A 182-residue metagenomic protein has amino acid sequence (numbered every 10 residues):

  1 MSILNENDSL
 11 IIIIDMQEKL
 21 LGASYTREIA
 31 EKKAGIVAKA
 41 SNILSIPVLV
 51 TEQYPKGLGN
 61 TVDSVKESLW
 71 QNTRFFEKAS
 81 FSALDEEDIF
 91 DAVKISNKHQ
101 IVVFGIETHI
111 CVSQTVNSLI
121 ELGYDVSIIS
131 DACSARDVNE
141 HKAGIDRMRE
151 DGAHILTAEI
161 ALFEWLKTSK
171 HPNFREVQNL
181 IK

Functional and structural regions predicted by a protein language model:
S2-L10, I43-L44, K56-K182: Active-site-adjacent betaalpha module
N7-S9, Y25-L49: A short alpha/beta connector and helix-capping loop motif
L10-M16: N-terminal nucleotide-binding beta1-loop-alpha1 segment
M16, V50-Q53, S130: A cross-domain feature marking catalytic cores of carbohydrate-active enzymes and several ubiquitous metabolic/repair
E18-G22: Short acidic, Gly/Ser-rich segments with clustered Asp/Glu that frequently serve as metal-coordination loops in enzyme
A23-R27, N139-E140: Short, solvent-exposed loop/turn segments at secondary-structure boundaries
